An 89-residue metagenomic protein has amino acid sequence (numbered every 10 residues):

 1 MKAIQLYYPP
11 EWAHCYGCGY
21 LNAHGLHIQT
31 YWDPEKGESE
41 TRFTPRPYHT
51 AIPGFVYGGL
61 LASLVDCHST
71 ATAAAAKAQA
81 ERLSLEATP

Functional and structural regions predicted by a protein language model:
M1-P89: Terminal targeting signals and extreme-terminal segments of soluble enzymes
